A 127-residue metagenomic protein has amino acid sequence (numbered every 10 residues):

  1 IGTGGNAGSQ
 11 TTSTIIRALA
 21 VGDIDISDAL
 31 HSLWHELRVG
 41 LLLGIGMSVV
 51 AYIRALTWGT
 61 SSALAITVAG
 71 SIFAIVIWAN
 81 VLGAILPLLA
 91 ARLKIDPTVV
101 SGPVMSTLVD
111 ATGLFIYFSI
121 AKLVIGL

Functional and structural regions predicted by a protein language model:
T3-S32, L82-S106, A121: Juxtamembrane helix-loop transition segments at the membrane interface in multi-pass membrane proteins
G4, L42-M47, A51, A63 (+9 more regions): Alpha-helical transmembrane segments in multi-pass membrane proteins
I16-A20, V50, R54, W58: Regular secondary-structure segments
L33-I45: Selective transmembrane-helix segments that form parts of the transport pathway or gating/packing helices in multipass
H35-E36, S48-I53, L89, L123-G126: Short, intrinsically disordered/low-complexity patches at protein termini and at juxtamembrane boundaries
I53, T57-W58, L93, S119-V124: Helix-loop junctions at the membrane-solvent interface of multi-pass transporters, primarily the C-terminal
G59-G70, T98, L127: Membrane-water interface of transmembrane alpha-helices in multipass transporters/channels
G113: Short active-site segment of divalent metal-dependent hydrolases/proteases that encodes the spacing between
